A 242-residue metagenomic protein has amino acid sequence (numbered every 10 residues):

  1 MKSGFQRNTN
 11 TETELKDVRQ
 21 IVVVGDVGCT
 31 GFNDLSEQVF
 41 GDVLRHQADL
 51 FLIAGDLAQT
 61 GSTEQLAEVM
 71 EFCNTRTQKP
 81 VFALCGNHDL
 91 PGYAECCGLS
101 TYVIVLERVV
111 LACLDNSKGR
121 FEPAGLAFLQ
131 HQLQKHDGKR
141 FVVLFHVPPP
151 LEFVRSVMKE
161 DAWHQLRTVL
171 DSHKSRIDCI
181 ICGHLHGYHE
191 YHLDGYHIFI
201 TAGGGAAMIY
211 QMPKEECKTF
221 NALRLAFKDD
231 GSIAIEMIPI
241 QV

Functional and structural regions predicted by a protein language model:
M1-E68, E152: N-terminal active-site segment of His-dependent metallophosphoesterases
K2, R7-T11, A127, Y188-V242: Binuclear metal-dependent phosphoesterase catalytic core
K2-N10, D34-V39, A67-V69, D89-Y102 (+2 more regions): Alpha-helical scaffolding within the catalytic cores of extracellular/periplasmic polymer-degrading hydrolases
N10-E14, V27-C29, E95-M158, G203: Conserved catalytic scaffold of divalent metal-dependent phosphoesterases
D26, F51, D56, V69 (+7 more regions): Divalent metal-coordination and catalytic microenvironments
C29-D34, Q59-E64, N87-A94, G119-E122 (+3 more regions): Active-site environment of divalent metal-dependent phosphoester hydrolases
G41-F51, N74-T75, P80, R120-F199 (+1 more regions): His/acidic metal-ligating clusters that form di-metal
G61-L84: Active-site surface patch of divalent metal-dependent phosphodiester/phosphate bond hydrolases
